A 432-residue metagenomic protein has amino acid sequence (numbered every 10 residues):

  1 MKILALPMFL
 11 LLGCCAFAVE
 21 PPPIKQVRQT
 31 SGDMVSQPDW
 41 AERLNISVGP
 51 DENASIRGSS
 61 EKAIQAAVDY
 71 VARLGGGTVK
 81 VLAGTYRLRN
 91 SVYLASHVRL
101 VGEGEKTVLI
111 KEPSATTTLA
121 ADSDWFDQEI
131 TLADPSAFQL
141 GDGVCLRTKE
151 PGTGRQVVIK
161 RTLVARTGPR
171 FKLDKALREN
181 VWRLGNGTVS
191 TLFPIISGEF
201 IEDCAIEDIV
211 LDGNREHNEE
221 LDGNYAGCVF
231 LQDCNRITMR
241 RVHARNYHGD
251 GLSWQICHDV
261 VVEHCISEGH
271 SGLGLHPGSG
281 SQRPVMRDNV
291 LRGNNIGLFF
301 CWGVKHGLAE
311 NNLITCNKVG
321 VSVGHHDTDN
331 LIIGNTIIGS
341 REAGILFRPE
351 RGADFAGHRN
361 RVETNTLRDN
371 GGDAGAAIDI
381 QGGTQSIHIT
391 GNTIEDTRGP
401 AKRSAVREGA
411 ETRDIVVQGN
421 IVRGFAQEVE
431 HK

Functional and structural regions predicted by a protein language model:
K2-L4, F9-D208, D212-N218, Q427 (+1 more regions): Extracellular "leader-to-stem" segments immediately downstream of a signal peptide or signal-anchor in secreted/lumenal
P22-P23, R28, Q385-S386, T397 (+1 more regions): Acidic, glycine- and Ser/Thr-rich low-complexity intrinsically disordered tracts in extracellular/secreted proteins
G76-G77, L88-S91, E105, K111-E112 (+11 more regions): Short glycine/acidic-rich loop motifs that flank beta-strands on beta-rich extracellular proteins
D142-N180, E199-R292: Right-handed parallel beta-helix
P151-Q156, G352-G357, D373, G399-K402: Short, solvent-exposed loop/turn segments that connect beta-strands within catalytic domains and beta-strand-rich
F193-E207, C228-R240, H258-V261, S279-V285 (+5 more regions): Surface-exposed loop/turn motifs in large extracellular/passenger domains
